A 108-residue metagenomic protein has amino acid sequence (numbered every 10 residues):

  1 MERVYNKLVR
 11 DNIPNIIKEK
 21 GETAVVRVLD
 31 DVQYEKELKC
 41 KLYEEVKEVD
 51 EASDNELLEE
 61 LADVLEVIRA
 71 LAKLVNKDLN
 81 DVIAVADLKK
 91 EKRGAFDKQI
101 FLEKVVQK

Functional and structural regions predicted by a protein language model:
M1-K108: Flexible "arm" and connector segments at domain edges
